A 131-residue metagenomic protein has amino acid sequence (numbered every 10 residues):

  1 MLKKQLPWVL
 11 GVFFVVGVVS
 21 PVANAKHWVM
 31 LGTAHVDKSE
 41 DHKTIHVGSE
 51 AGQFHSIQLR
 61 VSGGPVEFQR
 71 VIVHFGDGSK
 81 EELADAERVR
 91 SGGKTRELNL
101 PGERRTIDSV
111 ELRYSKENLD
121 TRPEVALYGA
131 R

Functional and structural regions predicted by a protein language model:
M1-L10: Bacterial N-terminal signal peptides that target proteins for export
V15-V22: C-terminal segment of classical bacterial N-terminal signal peptides
A23-H27: Boundary at the C-terminal end of the N-terminal hydrophobic targeting segment
G32-H35, E82-R90: Solvent-exposed serine/threonine-rich low-complexity stretches and specific carbohydrate-binding patches
D37-F68: Short, surface-exposed binding/anchoring microloops in extracellular/periplasmic proteins
K43-G48, K94-G102: Exposed aromatic-hydrophobic patches
G52-L59, G102-E117: Noncatalytic modules at the cell exterior or secretory-pathway interfaces, chiefly beta-strand-rich lectin/adhesion
G63-D85, R122-A130: Short, surface-exposed beta-strand/strand-loop-strand elements in extracellular ectodomains
